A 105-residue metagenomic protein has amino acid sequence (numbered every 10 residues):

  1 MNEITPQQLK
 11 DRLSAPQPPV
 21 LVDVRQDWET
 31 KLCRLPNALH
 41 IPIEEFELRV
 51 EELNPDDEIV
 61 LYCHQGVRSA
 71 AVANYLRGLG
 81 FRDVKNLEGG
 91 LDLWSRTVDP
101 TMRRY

Functional and structural regions predicted by a protein language model:
M1-V20, V24-E58, V67-Y105: Rhodanese-like catalytic fold shared by cysteine-dependent sulfurtransferases and DSP/PTP-type phosphatases
Y62-C63: Short, surface-exposed ligand- or partner-binding patches at beta-edge/loop junctions that are enriched in aromatics
